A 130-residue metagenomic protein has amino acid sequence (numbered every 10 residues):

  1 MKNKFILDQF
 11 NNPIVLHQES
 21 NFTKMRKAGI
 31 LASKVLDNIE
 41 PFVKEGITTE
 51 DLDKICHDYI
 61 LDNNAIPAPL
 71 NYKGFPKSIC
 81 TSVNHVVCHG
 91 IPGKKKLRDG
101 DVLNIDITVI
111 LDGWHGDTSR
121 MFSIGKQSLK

Functional and structural regions predicted by a protein language model:
M1-K130: Active-site neighborhoods and metal-handling regions in enzymes and metal-associated proteins
